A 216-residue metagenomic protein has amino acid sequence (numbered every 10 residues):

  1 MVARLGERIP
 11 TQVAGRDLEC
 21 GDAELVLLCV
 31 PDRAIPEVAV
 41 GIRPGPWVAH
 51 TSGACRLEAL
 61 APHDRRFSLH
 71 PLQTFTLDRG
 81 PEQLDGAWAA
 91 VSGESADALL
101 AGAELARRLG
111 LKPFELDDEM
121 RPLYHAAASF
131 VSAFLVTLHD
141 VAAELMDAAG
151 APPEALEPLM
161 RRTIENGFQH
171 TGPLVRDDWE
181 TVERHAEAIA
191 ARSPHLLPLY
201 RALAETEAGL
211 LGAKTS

Functional and structural regions predicted by a protein language model:
A3, G15-P81: Rossmann-like NAD(P)(H) cofactor-binding subdomain of soluble oxidoreductases
R4-R8, P81-N166: Internal alpha-helical scaffold of NAD(P)-dependent oxidoreductase catalytic cores
G6-P10, G15-G21, G212-S216: Short, low-complexity, intrinsically disordered N-terminal peptides in bacterial proteins
R8-P10, G45, H63, G110: A generic structural signal for alpha->beta connector loops
T11-V13, R66, P113: Hydrophobic beta-strand scaffold residues
E24, E154-S216: NAD(P)-dependent Rossmann-like dehydrogenase/reductase catalytic/cofactor-binding core
A54, A61-F67, L72-Q83, E94-A101 (+2 more regions): Predominantly flavin-linked oxidoreductase catalytic cores and closely associated redox partners
